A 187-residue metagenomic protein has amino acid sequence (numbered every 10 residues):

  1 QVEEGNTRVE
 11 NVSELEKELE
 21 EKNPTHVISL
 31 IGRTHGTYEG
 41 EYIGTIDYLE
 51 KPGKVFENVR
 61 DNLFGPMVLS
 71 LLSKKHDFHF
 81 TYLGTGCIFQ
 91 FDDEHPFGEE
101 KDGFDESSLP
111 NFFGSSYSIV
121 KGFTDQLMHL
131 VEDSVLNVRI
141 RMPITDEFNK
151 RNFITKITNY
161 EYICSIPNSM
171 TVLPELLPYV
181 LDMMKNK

Functional and structural regions predicted by a protein language model:
Q1-V9: A short beta-strand-loop structural module common to alpha/beta enzyme folds
V9-L63: NAD(P)H-binding glycine-rich loop region in Rossmannoid oxidoreductase-like domains and their noncatalytic homologs
L30-I31, F80-G86, V138-I140: SDR active-site strand-loop-helix element
K51-G65, C87-V138, T145: Catalytic helix-loop patch of NAD(P)-dependent Rossmann-fold dehydrogenases
F64-V68, H79, F123-T124, V172: Conserved cofactor-binding/catalytic machinery of classical short-chain dehydrogenase/reductase
K75-F78, D133: A short helix->loop->beta-strand "cap" motif at the edges of active sites that frequently abuts
G114, Q126-D182: NAD(P)-dependent short-chain dehydrogenase/reductase
M183-K187: Core catalytic loop region at the nicotinamide-binding pocket of NAD(P)H-dependent oxidoreductases
